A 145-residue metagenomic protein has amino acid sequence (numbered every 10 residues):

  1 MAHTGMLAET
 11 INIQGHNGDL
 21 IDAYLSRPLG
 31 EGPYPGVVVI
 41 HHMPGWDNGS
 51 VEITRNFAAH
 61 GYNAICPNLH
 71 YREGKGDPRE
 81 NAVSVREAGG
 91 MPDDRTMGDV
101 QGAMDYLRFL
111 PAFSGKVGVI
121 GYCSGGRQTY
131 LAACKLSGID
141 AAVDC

Functional and structural regions predicted by a protein language model:
M1-C145: N-terminal cap/leader regions of alpha/beta-hydrolase-fold enzymes, predominantly small-molecule hydrolases
